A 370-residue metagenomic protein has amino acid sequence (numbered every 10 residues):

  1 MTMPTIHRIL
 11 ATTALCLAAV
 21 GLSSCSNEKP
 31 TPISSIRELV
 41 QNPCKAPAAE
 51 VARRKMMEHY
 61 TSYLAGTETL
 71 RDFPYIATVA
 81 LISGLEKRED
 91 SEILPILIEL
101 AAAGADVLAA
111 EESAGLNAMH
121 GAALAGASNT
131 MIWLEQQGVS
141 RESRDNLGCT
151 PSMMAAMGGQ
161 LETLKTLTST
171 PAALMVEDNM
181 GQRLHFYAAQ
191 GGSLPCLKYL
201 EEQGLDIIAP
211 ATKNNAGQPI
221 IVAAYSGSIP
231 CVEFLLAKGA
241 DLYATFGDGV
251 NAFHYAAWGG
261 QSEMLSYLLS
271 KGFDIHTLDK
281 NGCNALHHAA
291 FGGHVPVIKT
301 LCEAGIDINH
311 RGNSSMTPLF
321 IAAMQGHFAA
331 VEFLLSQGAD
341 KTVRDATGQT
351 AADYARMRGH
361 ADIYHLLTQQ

Functional and structural regions predicted by a protein language model:
S23-S24: C-terminal motif of bacterial Sec signal peptides marking the signal peptidase cleavage site
K55, L97-L100, L134, L167 (+6 more regions): Conserved hydrophobic site in ankyrin repeats
F73, A77, A114-G115, G148 (+6 more regions): Start-of-repeat signature of ankyrin repeats
I96, N129-T130, E162-T163, P195-C196 (+5 more regions): Conserved ankyrin/ankyrin-like repeat signature
E111-E112, D145, D178, A211-N214 (+4 more regions): Ankyrin repeat boundary/linker residues
